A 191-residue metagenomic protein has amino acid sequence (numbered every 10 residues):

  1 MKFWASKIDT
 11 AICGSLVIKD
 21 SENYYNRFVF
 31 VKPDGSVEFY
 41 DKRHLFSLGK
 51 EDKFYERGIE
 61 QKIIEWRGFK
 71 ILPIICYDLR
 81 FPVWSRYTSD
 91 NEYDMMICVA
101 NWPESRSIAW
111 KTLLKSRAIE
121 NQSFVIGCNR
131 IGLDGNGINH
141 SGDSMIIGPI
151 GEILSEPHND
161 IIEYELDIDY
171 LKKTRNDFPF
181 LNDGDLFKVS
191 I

Functional and structural regions predicted by a protein language model:
M1-C13, R80-E163: CN hydrolase (nitrilase-like) catalytic-core segments centered on the catalytic cysteine and neighboring Lys/Glu
D9, V17-D20: Glycine-rich, aromatic-flanked loop segments that form ligand/cofactor-binding clefts across common enzyme folds
S15, S36, I59, L133 (+2 more regions): Intrinsically disordered, low-complexity regions
L16, I75, N129: A cross-domain feature marking catalytic cores of carbohydrate-active enzymes and several ubiquitous metabolic/repair
K19-N91, S105-T112, K173, D177-L181 (+1 more regions): Active-site catalytic loop in hydrolytic enzyme cores
S141-I191: Long hydrophobic alpha-helical segments typical of transmembrane helices together with their membrane-interfacial
